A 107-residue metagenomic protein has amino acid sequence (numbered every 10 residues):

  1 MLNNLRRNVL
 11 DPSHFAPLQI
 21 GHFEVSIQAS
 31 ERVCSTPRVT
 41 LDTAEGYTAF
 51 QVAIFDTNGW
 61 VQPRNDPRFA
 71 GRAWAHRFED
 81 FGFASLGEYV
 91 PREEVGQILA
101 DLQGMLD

Functional and structural regions predicted by a protein language model:
L2-L5, G59-D107: Low-complexity intrinsically disordered segments
R6-F50: Amphipathic, interaction-prone secondary-structure segments
V33-H76: Acidic, aromatic-enriched beta-alpha/helix-loop junctions
